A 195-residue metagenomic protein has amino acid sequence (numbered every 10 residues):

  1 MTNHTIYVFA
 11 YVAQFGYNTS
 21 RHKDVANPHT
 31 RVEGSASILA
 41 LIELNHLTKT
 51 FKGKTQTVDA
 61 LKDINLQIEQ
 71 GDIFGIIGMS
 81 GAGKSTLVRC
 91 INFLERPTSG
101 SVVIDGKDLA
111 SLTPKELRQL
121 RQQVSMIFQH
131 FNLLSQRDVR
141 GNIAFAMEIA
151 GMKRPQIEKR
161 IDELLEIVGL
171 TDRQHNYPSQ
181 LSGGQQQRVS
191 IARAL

Functional and structural regions predicted by a protein language model:
T2-T50: ABC-family P-loop ATPase nucleotide-binding domain
L39-L195: ABC family nucleotide-binding domain
